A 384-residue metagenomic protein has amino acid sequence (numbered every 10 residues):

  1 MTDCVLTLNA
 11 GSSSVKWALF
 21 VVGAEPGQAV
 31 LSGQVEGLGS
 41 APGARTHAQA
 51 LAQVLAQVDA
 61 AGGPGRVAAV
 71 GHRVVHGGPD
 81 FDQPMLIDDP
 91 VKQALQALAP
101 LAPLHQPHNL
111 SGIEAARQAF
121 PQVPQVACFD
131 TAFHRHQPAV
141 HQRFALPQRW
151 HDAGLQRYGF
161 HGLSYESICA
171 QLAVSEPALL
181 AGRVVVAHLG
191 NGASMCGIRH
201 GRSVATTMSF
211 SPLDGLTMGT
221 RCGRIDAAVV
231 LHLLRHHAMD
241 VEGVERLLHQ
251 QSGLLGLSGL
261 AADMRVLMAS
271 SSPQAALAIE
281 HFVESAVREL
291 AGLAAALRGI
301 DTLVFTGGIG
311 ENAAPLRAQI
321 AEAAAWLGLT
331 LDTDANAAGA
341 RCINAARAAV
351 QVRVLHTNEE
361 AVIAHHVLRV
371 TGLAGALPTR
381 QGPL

Functional and structural regions predicted by a protein language model:
V5-R45, S209: Short glycine-rich, Thr/Ser-proximal phosphate-binding strand/loop in the N-terminal lobe of ATP-dependent enzymes
V5-T7, V67-G71, V126, V184-H188: Short glycine-aspartate micro-motif
V54-A68, V174-A178, L290-D301: Phosphate/pyrophosphate-binding loops at sites that engage ATP/ADP/AMP, CoA/4′-phosphopantetheine, polyphosphate
V58-H105, P124-V126, A132-R143: Short beta-strand-loop/turn "lid" adjacent to the catalytic site in phosphate-handling enzymes
F133-H236: Glycine-rich phosphate-binding loop of actin/hexokinase-like ATP-binding domains
R246, G253-L257, M264-L297: Adenine-nucleotide phosphate-binding core of ATP-dependent small-molecule kinases
D301-A324: Glycine-rich phosphate-binding loops at beta-strand->alpha-helix junctions
C342-L384: Structural signal for terminal/edge beta-strands and the immediately following C-terminal loop/tail that closes
